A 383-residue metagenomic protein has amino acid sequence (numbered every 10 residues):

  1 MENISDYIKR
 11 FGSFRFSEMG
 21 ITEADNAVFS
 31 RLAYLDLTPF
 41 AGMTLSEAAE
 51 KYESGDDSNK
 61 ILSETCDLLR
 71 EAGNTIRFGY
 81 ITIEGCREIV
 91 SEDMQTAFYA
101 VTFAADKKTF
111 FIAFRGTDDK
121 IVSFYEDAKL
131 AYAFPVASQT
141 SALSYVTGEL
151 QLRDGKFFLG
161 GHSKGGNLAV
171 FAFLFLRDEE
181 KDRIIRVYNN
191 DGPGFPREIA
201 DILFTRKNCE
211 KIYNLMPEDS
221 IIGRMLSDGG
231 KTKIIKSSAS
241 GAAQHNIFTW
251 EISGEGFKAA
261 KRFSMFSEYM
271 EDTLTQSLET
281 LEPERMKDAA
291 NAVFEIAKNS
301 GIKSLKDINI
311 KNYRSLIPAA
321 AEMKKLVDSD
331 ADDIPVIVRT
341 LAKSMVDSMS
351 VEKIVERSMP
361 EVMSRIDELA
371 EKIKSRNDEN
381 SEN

Functional and structural regions predicted by a protein language model:
M1-A24, F29-A41, L45-Y80, G85-F110 (+2 more regions): Alpha/beta hydrolase fold serine-hydrolase catalytic domain that processes acyl esters and thioesters
G161-G165, A169: Gly/Ala-rich beta-loop-alpha elbow adjacent to hydrolase catalytic centers
A169-D178: Short glycine-enriched nucleophile-adjacent loop and the immediately C-terminal alpha-helix near the catalytic center
